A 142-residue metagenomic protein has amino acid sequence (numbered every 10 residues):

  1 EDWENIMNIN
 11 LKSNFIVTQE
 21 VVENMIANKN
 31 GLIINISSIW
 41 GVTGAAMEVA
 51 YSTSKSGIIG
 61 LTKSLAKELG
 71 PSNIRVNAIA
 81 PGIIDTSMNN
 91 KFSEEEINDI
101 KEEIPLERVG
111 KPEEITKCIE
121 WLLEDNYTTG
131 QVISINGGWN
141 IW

Functional and structural regions predicted by a protein language model:
E1-E4, N89, E96, I100: Substrate-binding pocket helix/loop in short-chain dehydrogenase/reductase
E1-I16, N30, I34, Y51 (+2 more regions): Catalytic Tyr-X3-Lys loop
T18, S54, T62: Active-site helix of classical SDR
E23, K67-P71: Alpha-helical segment proximal to the catalytic Tyr-Lys
N30, R108-I135, N140: C-terminal substrate-recognition "lid" of short-chain dehydrogenase/reductases
S38: Residue(s) in the substrate-gating loop at a strand-loop-helix junction that position the organic substrate next
T43-V49, P71-S72, E107: Active-site loop immediately N-terminal to the catalytic Tyr-X3-Lys motif of short-chain dehydrogenase/reductase
G44-S52, S64, F92: Active-site loop-to-helix junction immediately N-terminal to the catalytic Tyr of the SDR YXXXK motif in Rossmann-fold
